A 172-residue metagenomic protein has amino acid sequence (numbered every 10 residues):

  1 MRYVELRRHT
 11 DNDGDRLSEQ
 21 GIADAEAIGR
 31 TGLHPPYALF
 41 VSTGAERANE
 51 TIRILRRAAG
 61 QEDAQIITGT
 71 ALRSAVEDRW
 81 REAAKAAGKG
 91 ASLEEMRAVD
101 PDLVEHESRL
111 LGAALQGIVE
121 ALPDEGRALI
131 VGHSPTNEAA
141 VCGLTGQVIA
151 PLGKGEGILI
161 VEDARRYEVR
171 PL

Functional and structural regions predicted by a protein language model:
M1-G69, M96-E105, V148-E162, Y167: Active-site-proximal alpha-helix that buttresses catalytic centers in soluble enzyme cores
Y3-R7, L122-G132, T136: Beta-strand elements within well-structured catalytic alpha/beta cores of enzymes that handle phosphate/sulfate esters
G14-D15, A48-T51, A75-E77, N137-A140: Short catalytic/ligand-binding loop motif for oxyanion handling, primarily in non-cytosolic enzymes, centered on
T31, Q61, S74-K85, D124 (+1 more regions): Acidic, low-complexity terminal tails and accessory targeting/binding regions of phosphate-metabolizing enzymes
L33-P36, I118-R127: Glycine-rich phosphate-binding loop signature in dinucleotide/nucleotide-binding domains
Q65, V76-E77, L110-A113: Eukaryotic intrinsically disordered, low-complexity, charge-rich
A71-V99: A structural boundary/capping signal
G90-P123: Internal catalytic-core helix/loop-beta-alpha segment that presents or stabilizes conserved functional determinants
